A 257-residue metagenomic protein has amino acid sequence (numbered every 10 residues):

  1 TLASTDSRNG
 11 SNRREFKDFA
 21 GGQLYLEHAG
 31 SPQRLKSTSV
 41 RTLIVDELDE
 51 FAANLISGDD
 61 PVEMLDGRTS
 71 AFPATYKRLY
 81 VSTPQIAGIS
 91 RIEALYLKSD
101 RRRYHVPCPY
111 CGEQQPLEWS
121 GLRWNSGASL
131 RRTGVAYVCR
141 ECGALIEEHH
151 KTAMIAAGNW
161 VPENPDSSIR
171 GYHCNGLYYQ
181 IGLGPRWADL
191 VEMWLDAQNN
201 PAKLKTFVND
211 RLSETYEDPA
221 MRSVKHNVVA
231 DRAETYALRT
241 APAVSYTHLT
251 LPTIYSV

Functional and structural regions predicted by a protein language model:
T1-R41: Inter-Walker segment of RecA-like/P-loop motor cores
S4-R8, S31-L35, S39, A52-S57 (+4 more regions): Alpha-helix capping and helix-loop boundary segments enriched in small/acidic/polar residues
T38, I89-E93, S256: A short acidic (Asp/Glu
T42, S245-Y246: Hydrophobic "anchor" residues on beta-strands that sit immediately upstream of conserved functional sites
D46-E47: Walker B catalytic acidic pair
F51-N54, G88, V257: Catalytic P-loop NTPase motifs of RecA-like helicase/translocase cores
I56-V244: Non-catalytic, compositionally simple segments
T247-T253: Conserved small/polar residues in nucleotide/adenosyl-binding loops
